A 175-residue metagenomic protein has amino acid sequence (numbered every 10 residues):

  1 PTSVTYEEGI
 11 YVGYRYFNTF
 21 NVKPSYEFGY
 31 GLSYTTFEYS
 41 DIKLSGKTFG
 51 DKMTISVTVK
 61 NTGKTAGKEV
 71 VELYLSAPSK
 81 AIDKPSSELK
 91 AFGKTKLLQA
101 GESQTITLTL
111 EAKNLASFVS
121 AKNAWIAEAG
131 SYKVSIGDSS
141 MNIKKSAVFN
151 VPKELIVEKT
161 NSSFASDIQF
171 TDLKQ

Functional and structural regions predicted by a protein language model:
P1-K68, Y74-S76, A100, E128-A129 (+3 more regions): Secreted, periplasmic, or luminal enzymes acting at the cell surface/secretory milieu
G63-K64, K80, N123: Detector for glycine-centered tight turns/loop "hinges" at secondary-structure junctions
A66-L73, P85, F118-A121: Short, hydrophobic/aromatic beta-strand segments
A81-S120: Intrinsically disordered, low-complexity Pro/Gly/Ser/Thr-rich segments with frequent PxxP/GP/PP motifs and embedded
T109-S139: Short, surface-exposed ligand- or partner-binding patches at beta-edge/loop junctions that are enriched in aromatics
